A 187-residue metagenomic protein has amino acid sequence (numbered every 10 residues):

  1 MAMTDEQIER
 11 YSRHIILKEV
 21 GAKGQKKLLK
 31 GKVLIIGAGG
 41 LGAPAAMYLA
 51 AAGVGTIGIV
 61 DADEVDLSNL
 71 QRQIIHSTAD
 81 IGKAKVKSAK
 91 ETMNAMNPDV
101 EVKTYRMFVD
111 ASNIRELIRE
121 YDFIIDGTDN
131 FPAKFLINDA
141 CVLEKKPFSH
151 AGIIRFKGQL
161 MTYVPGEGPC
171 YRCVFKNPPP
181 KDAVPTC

Functional and structural regions predicted by a protein language model:
M1-C187: Adenine nucleotide-associated cytosolic modules
